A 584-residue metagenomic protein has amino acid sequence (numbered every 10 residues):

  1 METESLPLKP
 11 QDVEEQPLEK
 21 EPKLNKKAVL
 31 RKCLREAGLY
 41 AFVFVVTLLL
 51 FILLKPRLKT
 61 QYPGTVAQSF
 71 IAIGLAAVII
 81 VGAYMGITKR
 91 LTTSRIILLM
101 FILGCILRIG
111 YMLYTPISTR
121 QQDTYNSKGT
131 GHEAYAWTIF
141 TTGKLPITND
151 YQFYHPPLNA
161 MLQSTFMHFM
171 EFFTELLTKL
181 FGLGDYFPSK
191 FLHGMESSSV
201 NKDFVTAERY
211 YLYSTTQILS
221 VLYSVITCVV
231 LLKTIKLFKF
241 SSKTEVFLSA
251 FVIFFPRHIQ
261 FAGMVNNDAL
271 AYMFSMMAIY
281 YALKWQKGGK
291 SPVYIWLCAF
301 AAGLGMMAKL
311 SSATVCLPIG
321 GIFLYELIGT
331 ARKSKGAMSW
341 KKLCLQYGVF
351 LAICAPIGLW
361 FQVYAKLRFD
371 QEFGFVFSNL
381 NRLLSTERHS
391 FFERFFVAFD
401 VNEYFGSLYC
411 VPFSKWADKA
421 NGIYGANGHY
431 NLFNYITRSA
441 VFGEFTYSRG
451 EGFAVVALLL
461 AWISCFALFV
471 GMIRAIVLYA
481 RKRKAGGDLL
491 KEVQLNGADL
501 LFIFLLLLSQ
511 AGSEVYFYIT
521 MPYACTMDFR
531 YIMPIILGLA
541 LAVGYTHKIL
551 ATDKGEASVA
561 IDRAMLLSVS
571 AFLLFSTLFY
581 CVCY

Functional and structural regions predicted by a protein language model:
V45-K55, V78-G129, P146-I147, V349-L367 (+2 more regions): Transmembrane signal-anchor helices characteristic of membrane glycosylation enzymes that use polyprenol
R57, Q61-G74, A207-S224, S414-Q510 (+1 more regions): Membrane-interface anchor segments at the N-terminal boundary of transmembrane helices in multi-pass membrane enzymes
G104, L248-I253, A302, M306: Short helix- or helix-capping micro-motifs that position conserved polar/aromatic residues at function-defining sites
S118-I218, L383-R449: Interfacial juxtamembrane loops and adjacent helix segments that form the catalytic/substrate-binding surfaces
F187-Y210, L231-F254, M273: Transmembrane-helix signature of polytopic, membrane-embedded enzymes that assemble or transfer cell-envelope glycans
K236-K239, A278-Y294, G305, L327-T330: Membrane-interface transmembrane helices that cradle and orient dolichyl/undecaprenyl
Y294-L310, C316: Membrane-interface alpha helices of multi-pass inner-membrane proteins
V315-A355, N379: Perimembrane helix-loop-helix junctions
